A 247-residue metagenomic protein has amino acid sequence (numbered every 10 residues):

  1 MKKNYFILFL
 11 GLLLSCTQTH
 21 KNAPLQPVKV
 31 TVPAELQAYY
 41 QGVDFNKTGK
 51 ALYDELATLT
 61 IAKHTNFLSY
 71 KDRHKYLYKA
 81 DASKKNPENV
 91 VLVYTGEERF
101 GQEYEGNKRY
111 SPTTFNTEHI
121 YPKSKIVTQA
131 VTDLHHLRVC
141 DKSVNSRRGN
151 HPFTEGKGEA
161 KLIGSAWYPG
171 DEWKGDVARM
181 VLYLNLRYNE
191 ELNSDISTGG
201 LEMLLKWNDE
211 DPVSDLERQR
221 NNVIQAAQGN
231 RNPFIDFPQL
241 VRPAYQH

Functional and structural regions predicted by a protein language model:
M1-N4: Positively charged n-region of N-terminal signal peptides that target proteins for export
I7-L10: Sec-dependent N-terminal signal peptides
L14-S15: C-terminal motif of bacterial Sec signal peptides marking the signal peptidase cleavage site
T19-G96, L240-H247: N-terminal module-boundary/linker segments of secreted carbohydrate-active enzymes
E35, E55, E97-E98, E105 (+2 more regions): Glutamate identity and glutamate-enriched acidic tracts
N89, V93-Y104, K125-I126: Catalytic cores of extracellular degradative/oxidative enzymes
E103-H247: Domain-level detector of nuclease and nuclease-like folds in predominantly extracellular/periplasmic contexts
